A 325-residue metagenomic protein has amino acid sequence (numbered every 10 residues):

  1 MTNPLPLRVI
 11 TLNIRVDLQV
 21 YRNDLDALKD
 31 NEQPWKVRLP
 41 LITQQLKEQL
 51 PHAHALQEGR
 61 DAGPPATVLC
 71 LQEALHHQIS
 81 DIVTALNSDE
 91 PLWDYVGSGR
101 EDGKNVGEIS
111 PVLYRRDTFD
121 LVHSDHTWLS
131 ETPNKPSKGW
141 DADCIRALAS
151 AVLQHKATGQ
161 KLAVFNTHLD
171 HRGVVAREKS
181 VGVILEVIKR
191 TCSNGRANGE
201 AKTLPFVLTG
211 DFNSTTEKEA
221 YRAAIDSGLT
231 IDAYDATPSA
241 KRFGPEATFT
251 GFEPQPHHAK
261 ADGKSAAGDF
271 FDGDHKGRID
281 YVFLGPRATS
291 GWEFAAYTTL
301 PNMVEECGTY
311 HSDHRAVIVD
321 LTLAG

Functional and structural regions predicted by a protein language model:
M1-A85, R100-E108, L323-G325: N-terminal, active-site-proximal structural segment of metallo-dependent hydrolase catalytic domains
V9-N13, I42, L113, A151 (+6 more regions): Generic structural signal for small/hydrophobic residues in well-ordered secondary structure, especially within
N13-I14, L169, G210-F212, R315: Active-site metal-binding loops of divalent metal-dependent hydrolases
K47-A66, N87-W93, H155-T158, K189-K202: Alpha-helix termini
E58, V68-K161, F165, L169: Structured beta-strand-rich core segments of catalytic domains in phosphoester-bond hydrolases
C70-Q72, V96-S98, V207-D211, D232-D235: Active-site neighborhood of phospho(di)ester-bond hydrolases with catalytic His/Asp-centered motifs
T167-E186, T215-K218, R222: Active-site-proximal segments of metal-dependent phosphoesterases and phosphodiesterases across multiple
K189, S193-F206, N213-G325: Metal-dependent phosphoester-hydrolase catalytic domains
